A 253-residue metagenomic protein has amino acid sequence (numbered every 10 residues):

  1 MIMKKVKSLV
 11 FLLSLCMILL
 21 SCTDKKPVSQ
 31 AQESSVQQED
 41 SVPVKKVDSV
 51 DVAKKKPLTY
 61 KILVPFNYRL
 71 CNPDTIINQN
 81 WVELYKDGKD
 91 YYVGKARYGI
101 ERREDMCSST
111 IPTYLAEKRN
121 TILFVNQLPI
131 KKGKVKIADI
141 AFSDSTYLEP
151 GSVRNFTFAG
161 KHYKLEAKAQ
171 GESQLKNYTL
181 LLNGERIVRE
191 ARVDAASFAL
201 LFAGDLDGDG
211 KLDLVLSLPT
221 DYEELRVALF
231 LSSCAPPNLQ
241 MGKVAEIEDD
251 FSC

Functional and structural regions predicted by a protein language model:
I2-F11: Bacterial N-terminal signal peptides that target proteins for export
V10-L13, D207: Polyanion-binding and phosphate-handling cores
L20-S21: C-terminal motif of bacterial Sec signal peptides marking the signal peptidase cleavage site
K26-G204, S217-C253: Beta-propeller-forming repeat regions
G208-L218: Acidic/hydrophobic-patterned starts of short beta strands in beta-sheet-rich repeat architectures
